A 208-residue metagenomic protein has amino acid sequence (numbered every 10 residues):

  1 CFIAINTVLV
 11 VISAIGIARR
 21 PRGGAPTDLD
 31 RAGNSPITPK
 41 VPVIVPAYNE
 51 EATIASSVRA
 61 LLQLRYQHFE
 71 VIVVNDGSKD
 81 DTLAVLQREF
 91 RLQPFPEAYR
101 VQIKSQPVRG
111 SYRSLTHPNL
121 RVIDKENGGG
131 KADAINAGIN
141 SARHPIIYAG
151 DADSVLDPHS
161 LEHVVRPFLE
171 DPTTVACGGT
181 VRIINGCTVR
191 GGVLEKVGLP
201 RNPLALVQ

Functional and structural regions predicted by a protein language model:
C1-S35: N-terminal membrane-anchoring/stem segments of glycan-assembly enzymes
P26-D28, E50-Q63, A84: Short, well-formed alpha-helical segments that are part of the catalytic scaffolds of diverse glycosyltransferases
P39-P42, E70: Cell-envelope/extracellular polymer assembly enzymes that use nucleotide-activated donors
R59-H68, R88-P96: Short, acidic, metal-binding catalytic loop of nucleotide-sugar glycosyltransferases
N75-F95, N127: A conserved acidic beta->alpha catalytic loop
F95-D124, G130-N136, N140, H144 (+2 more regions): Long helical/loop segments within the catalytic core of UDP-sugar-dependent glycosyltransferases, especially the large
I147: Short aromatic/hydrophobic "clamp" motif used to bind/position activated sugar donors
D151-V155: The conserved acidic donor/metal-binding loop of glycosyltransferases
